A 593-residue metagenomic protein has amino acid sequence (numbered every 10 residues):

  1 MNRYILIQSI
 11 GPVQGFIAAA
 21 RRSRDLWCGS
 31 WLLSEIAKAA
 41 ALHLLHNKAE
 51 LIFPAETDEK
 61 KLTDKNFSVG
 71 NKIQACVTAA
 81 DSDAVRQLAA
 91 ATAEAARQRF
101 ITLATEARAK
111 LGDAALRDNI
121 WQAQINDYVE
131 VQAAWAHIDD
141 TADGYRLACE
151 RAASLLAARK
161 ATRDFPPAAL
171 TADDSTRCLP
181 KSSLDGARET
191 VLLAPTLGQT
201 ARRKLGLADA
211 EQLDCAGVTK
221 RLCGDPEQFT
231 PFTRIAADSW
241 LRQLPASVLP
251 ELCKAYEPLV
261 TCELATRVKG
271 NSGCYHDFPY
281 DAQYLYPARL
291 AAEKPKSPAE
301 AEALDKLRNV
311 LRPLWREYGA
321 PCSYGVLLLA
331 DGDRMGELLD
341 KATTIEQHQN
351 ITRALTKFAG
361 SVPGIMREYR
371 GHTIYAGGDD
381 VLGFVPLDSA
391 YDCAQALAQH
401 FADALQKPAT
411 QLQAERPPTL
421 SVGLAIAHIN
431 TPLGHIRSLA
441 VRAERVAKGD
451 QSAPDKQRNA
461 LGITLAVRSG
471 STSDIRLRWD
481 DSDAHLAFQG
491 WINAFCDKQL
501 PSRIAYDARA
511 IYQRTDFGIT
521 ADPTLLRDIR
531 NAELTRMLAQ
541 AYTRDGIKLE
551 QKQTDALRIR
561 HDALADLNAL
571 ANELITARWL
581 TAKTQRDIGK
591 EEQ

Functional and structural regions predicted by a protein language model:
M1-Q593: Regulatory and interdomain segments flanking nucleotide-handling catalytic cores in signaling/defense enzymes
